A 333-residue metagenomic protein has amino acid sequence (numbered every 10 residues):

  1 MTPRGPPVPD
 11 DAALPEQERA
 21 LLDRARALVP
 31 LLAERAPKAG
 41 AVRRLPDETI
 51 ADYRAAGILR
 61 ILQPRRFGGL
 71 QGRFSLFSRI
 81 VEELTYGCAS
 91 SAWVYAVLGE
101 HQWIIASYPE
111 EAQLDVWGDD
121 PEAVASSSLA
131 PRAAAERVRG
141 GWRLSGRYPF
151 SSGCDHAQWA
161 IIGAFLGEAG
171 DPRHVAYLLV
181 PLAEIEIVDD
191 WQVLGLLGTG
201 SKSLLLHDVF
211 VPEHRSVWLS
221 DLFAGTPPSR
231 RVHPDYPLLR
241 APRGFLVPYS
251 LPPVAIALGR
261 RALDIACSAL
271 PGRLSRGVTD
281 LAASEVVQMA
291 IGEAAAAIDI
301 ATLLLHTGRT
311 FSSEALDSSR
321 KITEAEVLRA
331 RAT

Functional and structural regions predicted by a protein language model:
T2-Q17: Intrinsic disorder at enzyme termini
A27, L258, I265, E293 (+4 more regions): Charged, amphipathic alpha-helical oligomerization/scaffolding segments
A33, P37-A41, I300-T333: C-terminal helix-coil-helix/basic helical segment that borders enzyme active sites and/or dimer interfaces and provides
L45-A55, L59-A157, R173: Glycine-rich flavin
I80, L144-G146, L206, G259 (+1 more regions): Buried hydrophobic positions in well-ordered alpha/beta secondary-structure cores of metabolic enzymes
R147-I185, D189-W191: DPxDG-like acidic metal-binding loop motif
V188-V193, L197, F245: Glycine-rich, charged/polar anion/phosphate-binding loops that engage phosphate groups from diverse ligands
S201-I298: Glycine-rich beta->alpha junctions and the first turn(s) of the following alpha-helix
